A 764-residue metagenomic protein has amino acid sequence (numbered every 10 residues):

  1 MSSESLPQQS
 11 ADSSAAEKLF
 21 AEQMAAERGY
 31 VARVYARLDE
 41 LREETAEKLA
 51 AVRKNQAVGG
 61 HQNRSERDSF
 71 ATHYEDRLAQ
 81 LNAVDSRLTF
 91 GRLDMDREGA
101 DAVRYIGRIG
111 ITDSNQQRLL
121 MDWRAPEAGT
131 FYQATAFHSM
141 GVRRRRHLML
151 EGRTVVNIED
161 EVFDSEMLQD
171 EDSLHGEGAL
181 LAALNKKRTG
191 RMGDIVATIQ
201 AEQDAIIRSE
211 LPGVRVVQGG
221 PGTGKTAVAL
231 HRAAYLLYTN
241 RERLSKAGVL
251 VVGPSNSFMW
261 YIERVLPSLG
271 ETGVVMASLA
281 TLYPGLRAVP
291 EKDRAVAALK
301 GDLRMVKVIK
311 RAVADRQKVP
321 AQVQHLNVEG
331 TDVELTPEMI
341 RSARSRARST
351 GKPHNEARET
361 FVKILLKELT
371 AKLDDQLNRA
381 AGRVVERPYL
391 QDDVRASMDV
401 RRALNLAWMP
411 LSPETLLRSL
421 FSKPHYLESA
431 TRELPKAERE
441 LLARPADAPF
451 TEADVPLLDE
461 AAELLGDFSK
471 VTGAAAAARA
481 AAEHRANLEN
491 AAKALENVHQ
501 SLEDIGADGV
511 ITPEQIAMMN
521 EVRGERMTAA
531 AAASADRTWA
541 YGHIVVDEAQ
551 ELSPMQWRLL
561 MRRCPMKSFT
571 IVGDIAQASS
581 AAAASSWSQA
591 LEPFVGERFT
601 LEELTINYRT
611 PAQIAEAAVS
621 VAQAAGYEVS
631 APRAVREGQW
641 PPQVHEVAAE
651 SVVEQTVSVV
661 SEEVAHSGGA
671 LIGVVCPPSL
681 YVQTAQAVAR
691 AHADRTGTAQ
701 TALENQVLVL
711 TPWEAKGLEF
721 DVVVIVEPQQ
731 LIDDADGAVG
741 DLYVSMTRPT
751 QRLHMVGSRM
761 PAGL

Functional and structural regions predicted by a protein language model:
M1-V196, Q200-R208, G763-L764: Extended, charged low-complexity regulatory segments
S2-E17, A21-K48, A83, E151 (+7 more regions): P-loop NTPase Walker
E171-D172, E338-H543, S553-W557: Conserved helicase NTPase catalytic core signature
G176, L282-K292, I340-R346, R379-V384 (+3 more regions): Short acidic (Asp/Glu) and glycine-rich catalytic loops that position anionic groups and cofactors
N185, G248, V252, K292-D302 (+7 more regions): Hydrophobic alpha-helical scaffolding
Q200, D204, R208-L211, A234 (+5 more regions): Amphipathic, well-packed alpha-helical segments that form the structural scaffold of globular domains
E242, A247, N256-K300, L465 (+2 more regions): Conserved helicase motor core of SF1/SF2 NTP-dependent helicases
K292-L373, R379: ATP-hydrolysis module of ASCE/P-loop NTPase motor domains, specifically the Walker B Asp-Glu catalytic pair
